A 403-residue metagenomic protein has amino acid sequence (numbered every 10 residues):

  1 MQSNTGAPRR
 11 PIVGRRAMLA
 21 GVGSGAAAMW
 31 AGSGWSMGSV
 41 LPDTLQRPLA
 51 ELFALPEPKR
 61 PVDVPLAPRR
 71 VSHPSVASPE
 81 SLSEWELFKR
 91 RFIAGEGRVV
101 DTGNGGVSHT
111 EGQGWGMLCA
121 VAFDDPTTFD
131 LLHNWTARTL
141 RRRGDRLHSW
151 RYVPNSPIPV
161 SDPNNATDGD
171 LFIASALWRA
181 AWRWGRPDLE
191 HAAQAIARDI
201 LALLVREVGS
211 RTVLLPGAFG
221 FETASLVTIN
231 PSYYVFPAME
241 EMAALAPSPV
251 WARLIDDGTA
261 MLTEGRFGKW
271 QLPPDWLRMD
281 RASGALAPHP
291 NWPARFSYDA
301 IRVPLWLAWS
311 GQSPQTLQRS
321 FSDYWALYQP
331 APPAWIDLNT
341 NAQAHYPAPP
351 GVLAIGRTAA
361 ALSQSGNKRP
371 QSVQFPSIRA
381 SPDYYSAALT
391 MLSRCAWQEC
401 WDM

Functional and structural regions predicted by a protein language model:
M1-V13, S24-M29: N-terminal secretory signal peptides
G23-S24, G34: Cleavable N-terminal signal peptides
S36-G38: Boundary at the C-terminal end of the N-terminal hydrophobic targeting segment
F53-S83, G106-T110, D168, H191-P370 (+2 more regions): Extended ligand-binding clefts on enzyme/binding-domain cores
S81-T167: N-terminal carbohydrate-binding/catalytic regions of secreted carbohydrate-active enzymes
M117-A122, F172-W182, P237-E241, L305-W309 (+1 more regions): Short glycine/serine- and small hydrophobic-enriched flexible loop segments
L147-I196: Substrate-binding cleft of extracellular glycoside hydrolase catalytic domains
